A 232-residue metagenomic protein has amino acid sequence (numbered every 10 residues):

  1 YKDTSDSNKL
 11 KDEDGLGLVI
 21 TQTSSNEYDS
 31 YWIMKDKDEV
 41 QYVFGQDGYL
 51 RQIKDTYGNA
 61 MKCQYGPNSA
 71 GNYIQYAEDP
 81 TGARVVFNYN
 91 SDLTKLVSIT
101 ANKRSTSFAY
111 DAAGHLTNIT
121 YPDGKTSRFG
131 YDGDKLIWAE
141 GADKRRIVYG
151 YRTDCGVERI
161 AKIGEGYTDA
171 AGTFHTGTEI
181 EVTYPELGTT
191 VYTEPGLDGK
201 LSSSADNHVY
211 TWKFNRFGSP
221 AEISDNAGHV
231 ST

Functional and structural regions predicted by a protein language model:
Y1-T232: Extended charged/polar low-complexity repeat regions
